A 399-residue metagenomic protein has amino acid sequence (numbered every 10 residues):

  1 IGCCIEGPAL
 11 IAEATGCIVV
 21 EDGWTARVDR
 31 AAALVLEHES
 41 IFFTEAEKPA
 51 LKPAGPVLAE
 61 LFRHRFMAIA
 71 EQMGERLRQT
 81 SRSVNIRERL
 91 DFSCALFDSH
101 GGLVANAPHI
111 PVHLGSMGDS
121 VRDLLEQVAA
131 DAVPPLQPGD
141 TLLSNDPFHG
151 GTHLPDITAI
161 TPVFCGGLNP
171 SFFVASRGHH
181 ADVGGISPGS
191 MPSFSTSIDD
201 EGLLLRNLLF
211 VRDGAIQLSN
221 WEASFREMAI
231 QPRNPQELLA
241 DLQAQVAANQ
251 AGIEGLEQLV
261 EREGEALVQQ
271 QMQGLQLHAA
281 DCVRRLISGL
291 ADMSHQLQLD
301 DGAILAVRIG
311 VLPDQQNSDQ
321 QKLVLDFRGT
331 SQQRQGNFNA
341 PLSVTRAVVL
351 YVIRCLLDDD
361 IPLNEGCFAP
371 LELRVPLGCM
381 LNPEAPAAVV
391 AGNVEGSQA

Functional and structural regions predicted by a protein language model:
I1-A399: C-terminal, non-catalytic interaction/recognition modules in large multi-subunit enzymes and RNPs
